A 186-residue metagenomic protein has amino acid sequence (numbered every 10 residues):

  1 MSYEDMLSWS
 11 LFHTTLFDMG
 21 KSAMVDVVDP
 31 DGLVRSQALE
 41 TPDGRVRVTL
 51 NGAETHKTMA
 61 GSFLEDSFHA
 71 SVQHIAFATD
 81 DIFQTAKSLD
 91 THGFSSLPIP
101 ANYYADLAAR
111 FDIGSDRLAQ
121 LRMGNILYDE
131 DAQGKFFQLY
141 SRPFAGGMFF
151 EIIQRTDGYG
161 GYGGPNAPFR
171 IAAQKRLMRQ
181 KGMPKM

Functional and structural regions predicted by a protein language model:
M1-K21, P30-M186: Glyoxalase I/VOC metalloenzyme domain signal
